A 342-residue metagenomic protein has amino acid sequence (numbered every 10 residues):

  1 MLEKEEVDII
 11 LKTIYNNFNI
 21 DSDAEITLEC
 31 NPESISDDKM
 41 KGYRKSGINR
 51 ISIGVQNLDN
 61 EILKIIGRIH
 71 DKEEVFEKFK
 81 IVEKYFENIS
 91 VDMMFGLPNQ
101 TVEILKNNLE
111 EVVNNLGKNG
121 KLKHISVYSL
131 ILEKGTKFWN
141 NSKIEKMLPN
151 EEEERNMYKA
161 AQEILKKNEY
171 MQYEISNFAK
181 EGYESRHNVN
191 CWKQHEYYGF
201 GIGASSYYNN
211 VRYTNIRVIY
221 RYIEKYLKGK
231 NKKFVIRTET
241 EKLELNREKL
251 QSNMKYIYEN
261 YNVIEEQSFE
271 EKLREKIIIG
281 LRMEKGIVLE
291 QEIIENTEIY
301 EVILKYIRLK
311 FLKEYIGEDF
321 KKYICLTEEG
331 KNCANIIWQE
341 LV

Functional and structural regions predicted by a protein language model:
M1-E295: C-terminal scaffold of the Radical SAM
R155, N296-T297, E328-K331: An alpha-helix initiation/capping motif
I293-L309: Short amphipathic alpha-helical interaction segments
I307-D319: A short, conserved structural fragment
F320-T327: Minor-groove-contacting beta-hairpin "wing" of winged helix-turn-helix DNA-binding domains
E329-V342: Short, amphipathic alpha-helical interaction segments positioned at domain boundaries
